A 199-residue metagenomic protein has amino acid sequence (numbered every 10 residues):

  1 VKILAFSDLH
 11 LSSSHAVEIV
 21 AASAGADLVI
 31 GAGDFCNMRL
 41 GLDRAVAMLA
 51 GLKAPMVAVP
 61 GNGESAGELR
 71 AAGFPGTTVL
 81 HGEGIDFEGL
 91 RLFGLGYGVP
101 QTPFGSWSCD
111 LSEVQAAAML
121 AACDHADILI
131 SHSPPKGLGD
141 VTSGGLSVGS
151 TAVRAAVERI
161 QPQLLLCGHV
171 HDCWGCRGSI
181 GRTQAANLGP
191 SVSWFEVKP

Functional and structural regions predicted by a protein language model:
V1-L4: Extreme N-terminal starter segment of soluble prokaryotic enzymes
F6-F87, L188-S191: Core catalytic region of metal-dependent phosphoesterases/phosphodiesterases, especially metallo-beta-lactamase-like
D8, V29, D34, G61 (+6 more regions): Divalent metal-coordination and catalytic microenvironments
L9-H10, F35-C36, N62-S65, G96-G98 (+4 more regions): Catalytic metal-binding/acid-base residues of hydrolase active sites
L11, G63-A152: Conserved catalytic scaffold of divalent metal-dependent phosphoesterases
H15, A71, G84-E88, A152-L164 (+1 more regions): Binuclear metal-dependent phosphoesterase catalytic core
H15-A16, L40-L42, G67-R70, F104 (+3 more regions): Short glycine-/acidic-enriched loop or helix-start segments at secondary-structure transitions that form or flank
A26, A54, A126, S150-C167: Proline-aspartate-enriched helix->loop->beta-strand connector
